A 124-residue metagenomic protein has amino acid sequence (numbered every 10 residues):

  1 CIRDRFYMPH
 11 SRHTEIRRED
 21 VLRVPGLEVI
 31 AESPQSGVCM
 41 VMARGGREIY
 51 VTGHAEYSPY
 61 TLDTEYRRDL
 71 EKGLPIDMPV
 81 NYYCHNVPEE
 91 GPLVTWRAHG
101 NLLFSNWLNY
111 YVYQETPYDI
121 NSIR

Functional and structural regions predicted by a protein language model:
C1-I2: Short, small-residue-biased leader/transition segments that mark boundaries at the very start of proteins
F6-R18: Alpha/beta catalytic cores of group-transfer enzymes, especially the acyltransferase/condensing modules of polyketide
H10, V51-T52: Short beta-strand segments
P25-G26, R44-R47: Short, proline-enriched alpha-helix->beta-strand connector loops that line the catalytic pocket of alpha/beta-hydrolase
V29, P34: Catalytic core of tubulin tyrosine ligase-like
S36-A43: Short, surface-exposed beta-strand/loop micro-motifs that present aromatic residues
G45, T52-E56: Conserved, surface-exposed functional patches that form binding/active-site neighborhoods
A55-R124: Acyltransferase
